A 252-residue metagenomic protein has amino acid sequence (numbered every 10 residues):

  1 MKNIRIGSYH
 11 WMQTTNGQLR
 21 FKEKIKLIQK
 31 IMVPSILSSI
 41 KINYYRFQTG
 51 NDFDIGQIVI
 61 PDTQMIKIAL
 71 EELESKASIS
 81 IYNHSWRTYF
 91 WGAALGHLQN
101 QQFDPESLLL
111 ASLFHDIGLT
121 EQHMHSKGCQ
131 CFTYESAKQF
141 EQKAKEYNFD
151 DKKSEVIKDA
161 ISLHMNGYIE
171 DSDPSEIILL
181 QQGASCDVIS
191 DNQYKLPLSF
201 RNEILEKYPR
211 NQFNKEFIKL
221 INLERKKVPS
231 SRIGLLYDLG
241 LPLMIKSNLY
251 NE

Functional and structural regions predicted by a protein language model:
M1-T49, S78-Y82, W86, F90-Q101 (+2 more regions): Divalent metal-dependent phosphate-bond-processing catalytic cores, especially two-metal-ion Mg2+/Mn2+ enzymes that act
L37-L70: Short alpha-helical hairpin
D54, M65-H84, G118-M124: Active-site flanking loop/helix segments enriched in acidic
V59-Q64, F103-H115: Short coil-to-beta-strand
K67, W86-Y89, A111: Short amphipathic alpha-helical segments
L70, Y89, A93, A137 (+1 more regions): Amphipathic alpha-helical segments within well-ordered protein domains
S107-K207: Divalent metal-dependent catalytic cores for phosphoryl transfer on phosphate-bearing substrates
